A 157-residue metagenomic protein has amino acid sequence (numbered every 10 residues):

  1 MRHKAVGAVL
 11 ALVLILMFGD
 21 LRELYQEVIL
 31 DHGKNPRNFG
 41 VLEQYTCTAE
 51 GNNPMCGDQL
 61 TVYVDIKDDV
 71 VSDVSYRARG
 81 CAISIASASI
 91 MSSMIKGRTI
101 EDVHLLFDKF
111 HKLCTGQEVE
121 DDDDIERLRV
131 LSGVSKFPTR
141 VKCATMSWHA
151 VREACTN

Functional and structural regions predicted by a protein language model:
M1-L16: N-terminal amphipathic/basic-hydrophobic helices that include classical n-h-c signal peptides and signal-anchor
R2, C56, C81, C143: Functionally engaged cysteine thiol sites
A5-G7, S72, T145: Intrinsically disordered, low-complexity segments enriched in glycine/proline and serine/threonine
V13-N38, L106-N157: C-terminal binding/interaction regions
L16-L24, V62, V74, R79: Basic/polar, acidic-poor N-terminal "presequence/leader" segments that form or can form short amphipathic helices
N35, F39-S75: Structured beta-strand/loop patches that form or line metal/cofactor-binding pockets in enzymes
Q44-C47, P54, L60, Y76 (+5 more regions): Short capping/connector residues at structural and topological boundaries
D65-V70, Y76-K136: Active-site- and interface-proximal helix/loop "cap" or "latch" segments in soluble metabolic and energy-transducing
